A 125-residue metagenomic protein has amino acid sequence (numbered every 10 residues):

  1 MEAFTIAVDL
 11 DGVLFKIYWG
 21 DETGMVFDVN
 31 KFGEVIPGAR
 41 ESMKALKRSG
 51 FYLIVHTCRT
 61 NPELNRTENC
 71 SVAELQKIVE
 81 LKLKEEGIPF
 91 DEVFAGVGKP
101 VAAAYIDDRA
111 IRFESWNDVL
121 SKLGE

Functional and structural regions predicted by a protein language model:
M1-E125: Catalytic phosphate/metal-binding cores of nucleic-acid and nucleotide-processing enzymes, i.e., regions that mediate
